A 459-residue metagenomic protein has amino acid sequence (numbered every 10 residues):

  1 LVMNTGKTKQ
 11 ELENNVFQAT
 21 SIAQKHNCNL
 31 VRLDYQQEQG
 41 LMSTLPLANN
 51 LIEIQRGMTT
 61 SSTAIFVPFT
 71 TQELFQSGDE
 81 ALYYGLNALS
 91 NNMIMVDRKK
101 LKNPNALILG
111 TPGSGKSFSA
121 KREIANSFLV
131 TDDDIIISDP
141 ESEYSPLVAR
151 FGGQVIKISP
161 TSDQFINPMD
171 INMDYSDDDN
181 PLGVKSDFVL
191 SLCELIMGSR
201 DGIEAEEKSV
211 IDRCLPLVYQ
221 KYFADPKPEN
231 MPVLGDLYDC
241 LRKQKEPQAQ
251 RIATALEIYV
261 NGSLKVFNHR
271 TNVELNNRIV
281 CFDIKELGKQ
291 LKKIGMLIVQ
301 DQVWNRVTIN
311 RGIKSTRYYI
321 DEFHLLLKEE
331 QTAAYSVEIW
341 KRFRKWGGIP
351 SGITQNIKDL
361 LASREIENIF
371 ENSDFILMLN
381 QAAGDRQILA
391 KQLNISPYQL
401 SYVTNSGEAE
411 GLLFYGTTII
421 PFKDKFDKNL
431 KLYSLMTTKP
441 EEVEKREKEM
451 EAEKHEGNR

Functional and structural regions predicted by a protein language model:
L1-G57, N92-R98, K102-A120, D133 (+8 more regions): Accessory regions of macromolecular translocation/handling assemblies
K25-N29, Q39-I94, K99-K100, S145-Q154 (+5 more regions): P-loop NTPase motor domains
S114-N167: Walker A/P-loop NTP-binding active-site region of P-loop NTPases, recognizing the glycine-rich GxxxxGKT/S
P140-E141, A362-I366, I388-K391, P397-S401: Short beta-alpha junctions and helix-cap segments that line functional grooves
E141, I353-I357, N380-A383: A short beta-strand-to-loop transition that corresponds to the Sensor-1 phosphate-sensing loop of AAA+ P-loop ATPases
G152-I156, E365-M378: A short helix-turn-beta junction within AAA+ P-loop NTPase domains corresponding to the substrate/partner-engaging
Q164-D170, G384-Q392: Conserved AAA+ ATPase core "coupling" helix
